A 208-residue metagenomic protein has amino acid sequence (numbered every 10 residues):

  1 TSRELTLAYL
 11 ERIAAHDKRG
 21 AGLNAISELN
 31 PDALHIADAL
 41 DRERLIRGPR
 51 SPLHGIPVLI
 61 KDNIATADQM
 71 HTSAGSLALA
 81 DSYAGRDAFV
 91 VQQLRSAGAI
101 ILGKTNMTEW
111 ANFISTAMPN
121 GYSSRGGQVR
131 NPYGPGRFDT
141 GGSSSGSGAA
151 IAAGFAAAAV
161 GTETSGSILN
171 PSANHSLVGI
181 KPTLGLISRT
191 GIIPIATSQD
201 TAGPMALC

Functional and structural regions predicted by a protein language model:
T1-A80, W110-N112: Short, well-ordered alpha-helical
S2-T6, N30, Y83, D87 (+2 more regions): Generic structural signal for well-ordered, non-membrane alpha-helical segments in soluble metabolic enzymes
G20-G22, P52-H54, G85, N120 (+1 more regions): Short, charged/polar low-complexity linear motifs in solvent-exposed/disordered segments
A74-G85, Y122-S124: Glycine-rich tight-turn/loop motif centered on a GG-T
R86-C208: Short glycine/serine-rich loop segments
